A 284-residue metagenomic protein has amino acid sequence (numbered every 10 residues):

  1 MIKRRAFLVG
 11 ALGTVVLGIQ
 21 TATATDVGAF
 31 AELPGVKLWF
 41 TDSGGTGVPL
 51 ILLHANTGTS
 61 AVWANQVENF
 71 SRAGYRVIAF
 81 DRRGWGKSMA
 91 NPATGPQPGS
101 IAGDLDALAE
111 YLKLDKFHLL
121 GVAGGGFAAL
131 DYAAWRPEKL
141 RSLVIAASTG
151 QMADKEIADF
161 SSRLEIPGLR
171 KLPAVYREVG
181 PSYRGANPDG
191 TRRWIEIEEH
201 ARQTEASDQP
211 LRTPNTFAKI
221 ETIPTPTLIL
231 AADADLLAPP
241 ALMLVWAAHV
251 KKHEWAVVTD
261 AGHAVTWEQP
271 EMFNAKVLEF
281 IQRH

Functional and structural regions predicted by a protein language model:
M1-G13: N-terminal secretory signal peptides and thylakoid transit peptides that target proteins across membranes
D42-K87: Conserved HGGG/HGGXW glycine-rich cap/lid loop of the alpha/beta-hydrolase fold
R72, A79-L120, A275: Active-site loop/oxyanion-hole signature of alpha/beta-hydrolase fold enzymes
G121, G125, A129: Gly/Ala-rich beta-loop-alpha elbow adjacent to hydrolase catalytic centers
L130-W135, R141-R170: Flexible "cap/lid" loop of the alpha/beta hydrolase fold
D154-K155, I166-T222: Conserved alpha/beta-hydrolase catalytic His-Asp/Glu region
T227-A261, W267: Conserved loop-alpha-helix segment in the C-terminal half of the alpha/beta-hydrolase fold that carries the catalytic
H253, D260-H284: Catalytic active-site module of serine/aspartate enzymes centered on a nucleophile-bearing elbow/loop
